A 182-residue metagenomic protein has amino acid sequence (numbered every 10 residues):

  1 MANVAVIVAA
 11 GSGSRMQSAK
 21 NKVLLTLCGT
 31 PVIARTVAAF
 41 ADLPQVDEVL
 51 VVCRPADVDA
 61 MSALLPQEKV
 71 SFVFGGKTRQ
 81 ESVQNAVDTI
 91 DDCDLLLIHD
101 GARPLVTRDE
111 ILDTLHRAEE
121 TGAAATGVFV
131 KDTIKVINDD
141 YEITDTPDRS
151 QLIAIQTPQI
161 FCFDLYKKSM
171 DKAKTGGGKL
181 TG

Functional and structural regions predicted by a protein language model:
A2-V58: N-terminal glycine-rich phosphate-binding loop and ensuing alpha1 helix
V6-A10, V51-V52, I98-H99, T126-F129 (+1 more regions): Short beta-strand segments
I7, I33, A86, H99-D100 (+2 more regions): Residue-level signal for inorganic ion chemistry
S14, R79, G101-L105, D132: Acidic metal-phosphate-binding loop of nucleotide-sugar-dependent transferases
M16, M61-S62, T114, Y166: Hydrophobic packing residues within well-ordered alpha-helices of enzyme cores
I33-C93, K174-G176: Conserved N-terminal catalytic core of the sugar/cofactor nucleotidyltransferase
C93-R103: Short beta-strand-to-loop acidic/aromatic patch adjacent to the donor-nucleotide binding site
V106-G182: Conserved core of the sugar-phosphate nucleotidyltransferase
